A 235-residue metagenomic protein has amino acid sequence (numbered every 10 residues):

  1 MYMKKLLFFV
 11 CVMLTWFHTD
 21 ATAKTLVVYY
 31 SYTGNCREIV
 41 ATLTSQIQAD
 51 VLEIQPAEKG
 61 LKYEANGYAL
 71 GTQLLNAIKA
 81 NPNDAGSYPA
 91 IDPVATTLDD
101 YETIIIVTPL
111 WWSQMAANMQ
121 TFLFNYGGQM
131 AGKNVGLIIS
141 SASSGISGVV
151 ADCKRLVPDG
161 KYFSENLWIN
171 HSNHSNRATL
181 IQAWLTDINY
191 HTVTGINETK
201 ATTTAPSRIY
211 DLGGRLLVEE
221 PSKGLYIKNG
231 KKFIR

Functional and structural regions predicted by a protein language model:
M1-L6, R235: Positively charged n-region of N-terminal signal peptides that target proteins for export
L6-T15: Sec-dependent N-terminal signal peptides
L14, Y162-V193: Glycine-rich phosphate/pyrophosphate-binding loop and the adjoining helix
A21-I106, M115, Q182, T186: N-terminal beta1-alpha1-beta2 submodule of the flavodoxin-like/Rossmannoid cofactor-binding fold
S45, L98-D99, F124-G132, L156-D159: Short, conserved loop/helix-junction motifs that constitute active-site signature segments in enzyme catalytic cores
A131, G136-I169: Short, glycine-/small-residue-rich phosphate/pyrophosphate-handling segment
H191-G213: Residue-level detector of functionally pivotal "anchor" positions at catalytic/ligand-binding pockets or at interdomain
L225-R235: C-terminal tail/sorting-segment detector
